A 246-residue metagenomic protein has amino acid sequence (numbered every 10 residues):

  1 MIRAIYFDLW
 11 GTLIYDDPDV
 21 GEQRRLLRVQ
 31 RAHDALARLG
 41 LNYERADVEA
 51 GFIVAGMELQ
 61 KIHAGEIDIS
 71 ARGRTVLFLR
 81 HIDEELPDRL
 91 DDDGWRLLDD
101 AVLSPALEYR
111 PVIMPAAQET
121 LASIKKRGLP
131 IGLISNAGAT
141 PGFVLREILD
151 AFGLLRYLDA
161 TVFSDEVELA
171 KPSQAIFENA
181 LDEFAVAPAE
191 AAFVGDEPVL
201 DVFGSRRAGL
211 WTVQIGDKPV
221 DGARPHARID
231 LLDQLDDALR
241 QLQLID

Functional and structural regions predicted by a protein language model:
M1-I5, L9, E22, R38-A46 (+3 more regions): Asp-based, Mg2+/Mn2+-dependent phosphohydrolase catalytic module
I2-A122, K126-R127: N-terminal helical cap/lid subdomain that shapes the substrate entry/recognition surface in HAD-like hydrolases
